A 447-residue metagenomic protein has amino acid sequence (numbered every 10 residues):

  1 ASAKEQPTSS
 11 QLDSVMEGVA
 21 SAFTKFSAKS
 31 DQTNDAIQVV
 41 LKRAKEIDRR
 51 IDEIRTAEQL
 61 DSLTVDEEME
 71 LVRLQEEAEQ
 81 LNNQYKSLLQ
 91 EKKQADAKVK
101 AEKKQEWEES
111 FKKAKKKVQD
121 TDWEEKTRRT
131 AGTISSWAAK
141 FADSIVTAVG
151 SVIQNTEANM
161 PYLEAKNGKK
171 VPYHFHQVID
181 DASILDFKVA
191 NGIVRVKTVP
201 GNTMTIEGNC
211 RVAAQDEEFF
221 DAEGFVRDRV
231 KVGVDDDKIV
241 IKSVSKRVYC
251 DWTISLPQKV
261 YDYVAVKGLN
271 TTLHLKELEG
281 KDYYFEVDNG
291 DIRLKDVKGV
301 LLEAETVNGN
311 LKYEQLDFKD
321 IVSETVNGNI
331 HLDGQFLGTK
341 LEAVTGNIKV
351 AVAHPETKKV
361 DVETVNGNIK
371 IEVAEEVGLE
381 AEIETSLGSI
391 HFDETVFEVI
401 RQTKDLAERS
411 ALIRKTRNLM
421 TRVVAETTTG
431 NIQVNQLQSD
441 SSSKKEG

Functional and structural regions predicted by a protein language model:
A1-T203, C210-F219, V244-L256, E398-M420 (+1 more regions): Short acidic/polar N-terminal linker immediately downstream of export determinants
D13, S27, D31, E67 (+12 more regions): Polar/charged low-complexity regions in secreted precursors and cytosolic/nuclear IDRs
Y173, S183-L185, G192-V194, N202-M204 (+18 more regions): The right-handed parallel beta-helix/beta-solenoid scaffold, focusing on the short coil/turn and N-cap positions
Q177, D228-V234: Short, exposed beta-strand/loop patches in secreted or surface proteins that constitute
V189, T198, G208-C210, S243-S245 (+10 more regions): Flexible glycine-/small-residue-rich
F220, V226: Conserved beta/loop motifs at nucleotide-recognition and modification sites
V244, K295-D296, L311-G447: Short, surface-exposed interaction patches in beta-rich subdomains that mediate adhesion/assembly near membranes
